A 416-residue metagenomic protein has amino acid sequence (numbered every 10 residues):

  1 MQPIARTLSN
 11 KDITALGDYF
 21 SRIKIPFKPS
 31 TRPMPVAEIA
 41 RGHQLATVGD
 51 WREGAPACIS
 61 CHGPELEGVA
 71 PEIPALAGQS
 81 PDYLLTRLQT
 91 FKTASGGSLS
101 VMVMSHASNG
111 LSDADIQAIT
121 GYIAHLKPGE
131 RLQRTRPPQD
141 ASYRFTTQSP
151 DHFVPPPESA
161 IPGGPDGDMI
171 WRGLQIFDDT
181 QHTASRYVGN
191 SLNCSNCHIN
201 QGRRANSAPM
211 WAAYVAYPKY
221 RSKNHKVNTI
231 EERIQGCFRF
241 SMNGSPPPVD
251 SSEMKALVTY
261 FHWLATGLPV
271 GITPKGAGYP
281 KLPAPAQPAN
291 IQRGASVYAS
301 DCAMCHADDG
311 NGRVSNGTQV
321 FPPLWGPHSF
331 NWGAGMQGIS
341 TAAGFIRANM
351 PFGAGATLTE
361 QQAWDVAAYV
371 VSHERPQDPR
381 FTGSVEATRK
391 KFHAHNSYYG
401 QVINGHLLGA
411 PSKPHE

Functional and structural regions predicted by a protein language model:
M1-I23, A55, A75-K127, G167-R172 (+4 more regions): Extracytoplasmic electron-transfer domains, predominantly the class I c-type cytochrome c fold
A15, F27-M34, W51-R52, P56-S60 (+1 more regions): Intrinsic, low-complexity N-terminal interaction/targeting segments
A15-Y19, T31-M34, K226-S296: Extended surface/linker regions that mediate inter-domain or inter-protein docking in multi-component redox
L16, G42, A55-E65, I119 (+7 more regions): The canonical Cys-X-X-Cys-His
R22-W51, S149-R186, T266-Y298, R313 (+1 more regions): Electrostatic cytochrome c docking/interface patches
A46, H62, K92, K127 (+5 more regions): Protein kinase-like catalytic domain
V69-A70, R204-A208, R313-S315: Short Cys/His-rich "knuckle" micro-motifs
K127-H182, S222-E232, R239-D250, A265 (+1 more regions): N-terminal export/targeting leaders of redox proteins
